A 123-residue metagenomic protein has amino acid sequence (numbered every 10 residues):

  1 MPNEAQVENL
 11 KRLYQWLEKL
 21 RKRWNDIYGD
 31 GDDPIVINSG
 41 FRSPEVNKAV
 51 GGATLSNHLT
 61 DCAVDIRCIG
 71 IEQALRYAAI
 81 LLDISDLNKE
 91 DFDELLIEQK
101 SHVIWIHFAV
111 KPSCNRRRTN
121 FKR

Functional and structural regions predicted by a protein language model:
M1-D32: Active-site acidic/histidine clusters and adjacent loop/turn architecture that either coordinate catalytic ions
E4-V7, A63-R67: The substrate-binding groove and active-site-proximal loops of carbohydrate-active enzymes, especially glycoside
G29-N38, L96-I97, H107-A109: A structural signal for short, well-ordered beta-strand segments and their strand-loop junctions that often border
D30-D32, L59-A63: Short connector loops at helix/strand junctions that flank enzyme active sites, especially segments positioning acidic
V36-V46: Acidic helix-start/capping segments at beta-turn-to-alpha-helix junctions
E45-T60: Charged, often glycine-rich, active-site loop that binds/positions anionic groups
L55, C68-R123: Catalytic cores and adjacent binding grooves of peptidoglycan-active enzymes
